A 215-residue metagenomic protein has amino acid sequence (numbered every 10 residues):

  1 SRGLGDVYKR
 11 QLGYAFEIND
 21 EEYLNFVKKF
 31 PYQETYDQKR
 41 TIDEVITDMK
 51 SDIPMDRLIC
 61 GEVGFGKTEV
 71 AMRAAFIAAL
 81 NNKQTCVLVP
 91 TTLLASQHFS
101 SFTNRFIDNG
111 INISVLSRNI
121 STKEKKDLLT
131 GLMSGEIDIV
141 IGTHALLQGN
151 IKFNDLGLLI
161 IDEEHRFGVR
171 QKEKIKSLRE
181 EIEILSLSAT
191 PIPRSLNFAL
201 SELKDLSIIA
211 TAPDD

Functional and structural regions predicted by a protein language model:
G3-Y8: Short, small-residue-biased leader/transition segments that mark boundaries at the very start of proteins
Y14-L58: Conserved pre-motif I regulatory segment
D52-A74, T85-V89: Walker A/P-loop
A74-F99, N109-G110: Conserved SF1/SF2 helicase motif Ia
K83-T85, N112, G135-I139, D155-L158 (+1 more regions): Loop/turn-to-beta-strand initiation segments
A95-G131: Conserved helix-turn-beta segment of the N-terminal RecA-like "Helicase ATP-binding" lobe in SF1/SF2 helicases
I120-V140, N150-N154: Conserved motor-coupling elements within RecA-like helicase/translocase cores
L158, H165-D215: Post-DEXD/H (motif II) to motif III coupling segment of the RecA-like Helicase ATP-binding lobe
